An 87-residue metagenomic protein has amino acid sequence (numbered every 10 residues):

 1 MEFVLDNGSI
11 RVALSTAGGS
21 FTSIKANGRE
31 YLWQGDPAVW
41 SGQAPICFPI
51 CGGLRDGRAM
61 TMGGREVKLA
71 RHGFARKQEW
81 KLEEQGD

Functional and structural regions predicted by a protein language model:
M1-D87: Surface-exposed acidic/polar loop and edge beta-strand patches at domain peripheries
